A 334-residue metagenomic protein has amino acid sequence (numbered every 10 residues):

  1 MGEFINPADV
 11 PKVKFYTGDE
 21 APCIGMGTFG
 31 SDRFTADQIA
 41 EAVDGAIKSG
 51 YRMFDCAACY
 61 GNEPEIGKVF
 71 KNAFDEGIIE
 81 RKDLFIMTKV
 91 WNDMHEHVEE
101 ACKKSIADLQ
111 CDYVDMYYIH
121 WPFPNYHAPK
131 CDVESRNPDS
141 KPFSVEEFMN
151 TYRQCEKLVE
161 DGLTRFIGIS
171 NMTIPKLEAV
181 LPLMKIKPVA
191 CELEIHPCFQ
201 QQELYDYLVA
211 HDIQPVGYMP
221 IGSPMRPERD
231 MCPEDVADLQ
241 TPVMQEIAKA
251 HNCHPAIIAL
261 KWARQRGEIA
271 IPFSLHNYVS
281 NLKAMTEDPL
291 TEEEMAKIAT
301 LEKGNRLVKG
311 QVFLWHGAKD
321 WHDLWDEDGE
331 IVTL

Functional and structural regions predicted by a protein language model:
M1-L84, E99, Q154-K157, I221-P224 (+1 more regions): N-terminal binding-site loop/beta-alpha segment at the start of enzyme catalytic domains that lines or forms
I5-V13, K71, K104, I174-E178 (+1 more regions): Alpha-helical scaffolding within the catalytic cores of extracellular/periplasmic polymer-degrading hydrolases
K14-T17, G67-R81, I106-D112, L181-M184 (+1 more regions): Acidic (Asp/Glu)-rich catalytic clusters
R33-I47, M94-Q110, F148, T173-E178 (+1 more regions): Short, acidic/polar
R52, D112-D115, R165, V189: Short acidic/polar active-site loop segments enriched in Thr and Asp
E80-M94, M116-P122, E192-I195: A short, structured active-site edge motif that brings together acidic residues
V98-I119, K157-D161: CE4/NodB-like, metal-dependent polysaccharide N-deacetylase domain that modifies extracellular/periplasmic N-acetylated
P122-L334: Beta/alpha (TIM)-barrel catalytic core signal, keyed to glycine-rich beta->alpha loops juxtaposed to Asp/Glu that bind
